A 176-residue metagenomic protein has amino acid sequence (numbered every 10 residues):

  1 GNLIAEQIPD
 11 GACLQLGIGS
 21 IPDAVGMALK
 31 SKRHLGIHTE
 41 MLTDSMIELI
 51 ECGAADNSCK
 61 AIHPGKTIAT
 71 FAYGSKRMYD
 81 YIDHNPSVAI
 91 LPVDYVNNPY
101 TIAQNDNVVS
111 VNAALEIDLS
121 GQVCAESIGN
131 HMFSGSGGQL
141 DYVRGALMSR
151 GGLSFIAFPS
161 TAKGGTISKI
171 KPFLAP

Functional and structural regions predicted by a protein language model:
G1-P176: Conserved phosphate- and dinucleotide-binding cores of soluble alpha/beta proteins, encompassing both enzyme active
